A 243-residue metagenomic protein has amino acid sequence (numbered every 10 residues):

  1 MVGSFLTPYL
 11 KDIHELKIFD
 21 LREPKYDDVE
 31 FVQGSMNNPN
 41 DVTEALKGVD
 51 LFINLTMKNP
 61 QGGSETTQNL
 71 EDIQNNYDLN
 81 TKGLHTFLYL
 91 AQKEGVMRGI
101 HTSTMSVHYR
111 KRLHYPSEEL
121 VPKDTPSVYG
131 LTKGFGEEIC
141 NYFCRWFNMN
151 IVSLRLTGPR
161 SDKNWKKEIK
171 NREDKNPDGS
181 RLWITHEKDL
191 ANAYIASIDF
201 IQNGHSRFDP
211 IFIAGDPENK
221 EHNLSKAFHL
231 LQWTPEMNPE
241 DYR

Functional and structural regions predicted by a protein language model:
M1-L51: N-terminal Rossmann/SDR dinucleotide-binding element
K25, M36-L79: NAD(P)H-binding glycine-rich loop region in Rossmannoid oxidoreductase-like domains and their noncatalytic homologs
T66-G99: NAD(P)-cofactor binding segment of oxidoreductase domains
T86-P126: Conserved Rossmann-fold NAD(P)-dependent oxidoreductase catalytic core, especially the SDR/UDP-sugar
V128-F135: Active-site helix of classical SDR
I139-D162: Conserved beta-loop-beta element that borders a ligand/cofactor-binding pocket
G158-K170, I184-F208: Alpha-helical substrate-binding/gating segment
I169, F208-T234: Conserved C-terminal active-site "lid" loop/helix of NAD(P)H-dependent oxidoreductases that clamps the redox cofactor
